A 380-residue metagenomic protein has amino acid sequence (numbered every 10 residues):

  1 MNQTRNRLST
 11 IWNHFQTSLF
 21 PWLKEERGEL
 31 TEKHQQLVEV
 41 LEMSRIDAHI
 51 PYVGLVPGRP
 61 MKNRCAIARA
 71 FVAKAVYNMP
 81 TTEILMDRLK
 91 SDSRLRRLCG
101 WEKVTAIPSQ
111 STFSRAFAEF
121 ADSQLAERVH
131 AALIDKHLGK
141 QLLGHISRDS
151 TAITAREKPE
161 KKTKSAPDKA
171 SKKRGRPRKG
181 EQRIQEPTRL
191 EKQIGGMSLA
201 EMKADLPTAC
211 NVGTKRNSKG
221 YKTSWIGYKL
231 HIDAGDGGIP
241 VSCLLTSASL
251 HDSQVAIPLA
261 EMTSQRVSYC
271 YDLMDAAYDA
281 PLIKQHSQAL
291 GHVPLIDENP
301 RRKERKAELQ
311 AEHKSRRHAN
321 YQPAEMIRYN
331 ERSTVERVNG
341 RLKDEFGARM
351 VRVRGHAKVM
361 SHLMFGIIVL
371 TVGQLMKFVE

Functional and structural regions predicted by a protein language model:
M1-A48, K377-E380: Charged, often Cys/His-bearing segments associated with DNA-binding zinc-finger transcription factors
R5, P57-G58, S165, S171-T188 (+1 more regions): Arg/Lys-rich, glycine/proline-spaced intrinsically disordered segments in nuclear chromatin/transcription regulators
G28-Y77: Basic, short loop/linker segments at the boundary and entry of helix-turn-helix/winged-helix-like folds
V56-C65, G220-T223, V353-L363: Structural motif
P60-R128: Short, positively charged, Gly/Tyr-enriched micro-motifs that form contact patches at catalytic or ligand/partner
Q110-A289: Polybasic low-complexity intrinsically disordered regions
A276-E345, R352: Helix-centered, glycine/charged polyanion-binding patches within enzymatic domains that contact phosphate-containing
M350, R354-E380: Charge-patterned, long linear interaction tracts outside catalytic cores
